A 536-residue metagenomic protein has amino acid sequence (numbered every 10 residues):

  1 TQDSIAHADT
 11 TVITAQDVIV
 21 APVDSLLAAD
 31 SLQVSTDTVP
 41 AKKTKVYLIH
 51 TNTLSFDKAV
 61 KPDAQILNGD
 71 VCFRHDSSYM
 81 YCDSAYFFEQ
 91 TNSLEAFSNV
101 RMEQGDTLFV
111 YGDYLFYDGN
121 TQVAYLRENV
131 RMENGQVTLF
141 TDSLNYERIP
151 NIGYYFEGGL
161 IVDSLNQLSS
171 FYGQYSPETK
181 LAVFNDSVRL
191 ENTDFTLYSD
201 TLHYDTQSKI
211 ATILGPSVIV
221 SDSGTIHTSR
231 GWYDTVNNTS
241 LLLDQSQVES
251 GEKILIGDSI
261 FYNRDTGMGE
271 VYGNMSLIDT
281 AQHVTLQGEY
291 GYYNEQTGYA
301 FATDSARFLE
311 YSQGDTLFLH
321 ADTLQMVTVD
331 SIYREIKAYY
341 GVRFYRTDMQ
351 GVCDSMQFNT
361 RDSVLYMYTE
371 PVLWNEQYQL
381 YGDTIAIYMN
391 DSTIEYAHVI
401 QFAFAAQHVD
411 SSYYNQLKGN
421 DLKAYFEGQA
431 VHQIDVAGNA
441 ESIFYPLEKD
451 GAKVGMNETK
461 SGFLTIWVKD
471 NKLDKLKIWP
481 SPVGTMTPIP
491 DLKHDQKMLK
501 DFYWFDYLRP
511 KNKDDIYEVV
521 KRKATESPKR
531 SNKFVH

Functional and structural regions predicted by a protein language model:
T1-H536: N-terminal amphipathic/hydrophobic interface segments
